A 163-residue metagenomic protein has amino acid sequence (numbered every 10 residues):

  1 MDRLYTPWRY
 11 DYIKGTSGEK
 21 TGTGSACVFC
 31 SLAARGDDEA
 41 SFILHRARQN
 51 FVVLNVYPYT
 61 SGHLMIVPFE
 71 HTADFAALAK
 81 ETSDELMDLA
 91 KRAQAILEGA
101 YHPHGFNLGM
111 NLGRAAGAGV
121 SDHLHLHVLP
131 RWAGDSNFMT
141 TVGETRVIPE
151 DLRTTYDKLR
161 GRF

Functional and structural regions predicted by a protein language model:
M1-F163: HIT superfamily nucleotide-processing domains
